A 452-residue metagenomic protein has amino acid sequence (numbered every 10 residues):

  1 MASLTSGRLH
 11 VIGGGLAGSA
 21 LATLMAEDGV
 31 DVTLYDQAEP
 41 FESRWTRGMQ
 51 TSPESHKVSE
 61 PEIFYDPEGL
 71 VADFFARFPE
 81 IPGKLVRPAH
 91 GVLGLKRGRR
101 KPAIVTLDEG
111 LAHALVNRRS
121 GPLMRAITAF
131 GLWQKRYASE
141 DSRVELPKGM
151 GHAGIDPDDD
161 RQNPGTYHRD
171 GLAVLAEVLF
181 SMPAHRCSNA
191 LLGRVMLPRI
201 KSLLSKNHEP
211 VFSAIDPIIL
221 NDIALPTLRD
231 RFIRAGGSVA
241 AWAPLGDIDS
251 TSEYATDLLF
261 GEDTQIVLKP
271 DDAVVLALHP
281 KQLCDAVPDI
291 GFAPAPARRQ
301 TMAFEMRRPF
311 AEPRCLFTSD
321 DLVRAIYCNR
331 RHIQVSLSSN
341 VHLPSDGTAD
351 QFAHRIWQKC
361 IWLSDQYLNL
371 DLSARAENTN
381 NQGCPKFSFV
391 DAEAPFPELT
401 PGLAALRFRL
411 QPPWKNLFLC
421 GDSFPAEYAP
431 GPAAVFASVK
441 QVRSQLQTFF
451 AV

Functional and structural regions predicted by a protein language model:
G7-T33: N-terminal Rossmann-like FAD-binding beta1-loop-alpha1 element of flavoenzymes
A17, P40, K281: Conserved Rossmann-like nucleotide-cofactor binding loop
E27-Q50: Glycine-rich FAD pyrophosphate-binding loop
D28, A243-L363, R409: Mid-domain catalytic core of redox enzymes that form a hydrophobic substrate pocket/lid adjacent to a catalytic redox
G48-F74: N-terminal glycine-rich dinucleotide-binding loop that anchors FAD/FMN and/or NAD(P) in oxidoreductases
V71-K201: Mobile amphipathic helical/loop "lid" adjacent to a hydrophobic cofactor/ligand pocket
R199-F260, T264-I266: Helical element adjacent to the flavin cofactor pocket in flavoenzyme catalytic cores
C328-V452: Conserved flavin/dinucleotide-binding core of flavoenzymes
